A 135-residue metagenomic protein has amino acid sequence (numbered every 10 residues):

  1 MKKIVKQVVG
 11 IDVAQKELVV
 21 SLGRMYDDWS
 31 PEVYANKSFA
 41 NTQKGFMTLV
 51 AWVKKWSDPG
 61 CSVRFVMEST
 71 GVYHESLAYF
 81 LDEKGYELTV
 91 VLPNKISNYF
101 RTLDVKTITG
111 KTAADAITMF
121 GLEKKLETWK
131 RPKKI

Functional and structural regions predicted by a protein language model:
M1-I135: Phosphate- and other anionic-substrate recognition elements at nucleic-acid/protein interfaces
